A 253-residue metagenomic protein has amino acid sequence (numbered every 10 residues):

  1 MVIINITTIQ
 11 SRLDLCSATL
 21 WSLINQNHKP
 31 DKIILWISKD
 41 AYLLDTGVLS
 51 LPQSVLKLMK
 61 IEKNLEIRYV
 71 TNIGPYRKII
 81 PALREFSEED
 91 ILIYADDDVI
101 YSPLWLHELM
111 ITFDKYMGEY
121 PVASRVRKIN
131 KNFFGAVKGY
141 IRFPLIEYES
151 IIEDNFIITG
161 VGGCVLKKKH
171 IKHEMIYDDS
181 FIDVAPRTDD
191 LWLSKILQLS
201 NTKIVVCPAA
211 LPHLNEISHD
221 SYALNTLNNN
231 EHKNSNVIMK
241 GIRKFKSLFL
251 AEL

Functional and structural regions predicted by a protein language model:
M1, L15-T19, S180-L253: C-terminal catalytic/acceptor-binding lobe
I3-S11, Q26: A conserved hydrophobic helix/loop-capping motif in glycosyltransferases and polysaccharide synthases
I6-T8, I37-K39, P208: Short beta-strand/turn micro-motifs composed of small residues that flank or help shape donor/cofactor-binding pockets
T19-D31, K39-L43: Short, acidic, metal-binding catalytic loop of nucleotide-sugar glycosyltransferases
I34-S38, A123: Short internal beta-strands
S38-D90: Active-site-proximal specificity loops/subdomain of glycosyltransferases
A82, I100-D178: Conserved catalytic core of nucleotide-sugar-dependent glycosyltransferases
E89-I100: Short beta-strand-to-loop acidic/aromatic patch adjacent to the donor-nucleotide binding site
